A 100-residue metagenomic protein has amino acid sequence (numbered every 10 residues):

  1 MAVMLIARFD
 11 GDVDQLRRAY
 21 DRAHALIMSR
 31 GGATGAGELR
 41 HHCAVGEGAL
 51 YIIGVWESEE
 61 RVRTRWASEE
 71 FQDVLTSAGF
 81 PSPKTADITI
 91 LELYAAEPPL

Functional and structural regions predicted by a protein language model:
M1-Y51, V55-E69, P81-L100: Short S/T/G/P-rich N-terminal loop/turn motif that feeds into the first structured element of a domain
Q72-A78: Low-complexity, intrinsically disordered Gly/Pro/Thr-rich segments
